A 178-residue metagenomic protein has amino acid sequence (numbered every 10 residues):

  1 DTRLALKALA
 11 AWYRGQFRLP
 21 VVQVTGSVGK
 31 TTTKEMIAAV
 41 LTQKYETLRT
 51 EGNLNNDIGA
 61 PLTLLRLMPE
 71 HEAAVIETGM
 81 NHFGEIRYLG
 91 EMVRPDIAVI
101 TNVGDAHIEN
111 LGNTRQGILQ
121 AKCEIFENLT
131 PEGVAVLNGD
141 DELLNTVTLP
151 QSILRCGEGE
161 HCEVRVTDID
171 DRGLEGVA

Functional and structural regions predicted by a protein language model:
D1: Short acidic-hydrophobic, aromatic-tinged amphipathic segments that line or gate anion-handling sites
L4-L137, L143-S152: Phosphate-binding loop of NTP-binding sites
R115-Q116, C123, V147-A178: Adenine nucleotide phosphate-binding catalytic loops in nucleotide-utilizing enzymes
